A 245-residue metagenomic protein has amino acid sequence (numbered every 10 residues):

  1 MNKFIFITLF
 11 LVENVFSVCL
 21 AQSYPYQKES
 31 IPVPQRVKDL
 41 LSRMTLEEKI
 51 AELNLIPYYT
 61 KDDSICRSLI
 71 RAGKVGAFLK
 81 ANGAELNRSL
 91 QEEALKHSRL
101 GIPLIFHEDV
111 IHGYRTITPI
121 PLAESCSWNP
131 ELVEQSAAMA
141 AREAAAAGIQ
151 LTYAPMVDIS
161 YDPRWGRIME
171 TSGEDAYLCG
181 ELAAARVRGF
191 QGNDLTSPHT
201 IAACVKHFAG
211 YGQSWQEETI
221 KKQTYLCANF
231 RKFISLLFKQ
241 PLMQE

Functional and structural regions predicted by a protein language model:
M1-S23: Bacterial Sec-dependent N-terminal signal peptides
L20-E245: Glycoside hydrolase catalytic-domain context in secreted enzymes
